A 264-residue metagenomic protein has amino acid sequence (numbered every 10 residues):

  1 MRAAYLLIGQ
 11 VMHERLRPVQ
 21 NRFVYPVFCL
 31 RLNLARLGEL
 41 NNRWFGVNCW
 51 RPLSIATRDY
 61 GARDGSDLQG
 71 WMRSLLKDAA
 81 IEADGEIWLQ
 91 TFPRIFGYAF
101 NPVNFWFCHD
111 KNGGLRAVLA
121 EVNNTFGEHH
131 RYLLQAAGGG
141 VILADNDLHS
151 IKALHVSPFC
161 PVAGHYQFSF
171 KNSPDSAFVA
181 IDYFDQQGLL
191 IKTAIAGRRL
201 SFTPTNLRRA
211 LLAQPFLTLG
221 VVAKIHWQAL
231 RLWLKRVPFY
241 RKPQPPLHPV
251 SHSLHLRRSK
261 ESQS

Functional and structural regions predicted by a protein language model:
M1-S264: Mature, function-bearing regions of proteins
